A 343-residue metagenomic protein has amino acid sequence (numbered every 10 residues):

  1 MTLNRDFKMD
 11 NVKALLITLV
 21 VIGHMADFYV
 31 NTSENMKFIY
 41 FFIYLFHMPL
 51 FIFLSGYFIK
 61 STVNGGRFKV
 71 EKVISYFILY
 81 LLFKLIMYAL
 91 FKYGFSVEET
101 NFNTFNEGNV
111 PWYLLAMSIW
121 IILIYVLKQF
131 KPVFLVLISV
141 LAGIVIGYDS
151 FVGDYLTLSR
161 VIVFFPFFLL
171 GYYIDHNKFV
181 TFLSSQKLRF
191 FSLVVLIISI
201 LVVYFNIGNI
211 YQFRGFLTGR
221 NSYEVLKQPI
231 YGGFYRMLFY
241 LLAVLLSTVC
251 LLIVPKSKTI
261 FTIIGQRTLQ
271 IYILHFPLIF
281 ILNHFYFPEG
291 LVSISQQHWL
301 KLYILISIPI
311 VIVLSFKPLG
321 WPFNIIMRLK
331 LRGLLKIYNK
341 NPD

Functional and structural regions predicted by a protein language model:
T2-D343: Alpha-helical transmembrane segments and their immediate juxtamembrane cytosolic regions
